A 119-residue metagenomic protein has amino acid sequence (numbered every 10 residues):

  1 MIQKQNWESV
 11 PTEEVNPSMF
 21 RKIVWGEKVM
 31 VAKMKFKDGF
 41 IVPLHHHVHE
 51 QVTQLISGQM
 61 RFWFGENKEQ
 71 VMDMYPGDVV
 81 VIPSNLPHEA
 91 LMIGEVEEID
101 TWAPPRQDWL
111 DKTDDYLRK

Functional and structural regions predicted by a protein language model:
M1-K33, D115-K119: A short, N-terminal "cap"/entry segment at the start of jelly-roll beta-barrel domains of the cupin/DSBH fold
M30-H47: Conserved short histidine dyad/triad with adjacent acidic residue
F36, H47-F62: Short, conserved beta-strand element in jelly-roll/cupin
I41-V42, R61, V80-E89: Histidine-centered metal-chelating micro-motifs
I56-S57, Y75, G94: A cytosolic small-molecule/anion-sensing beta-strand core signal
K68-S84: Short acidic-glycine-tyrosine-enriched beta hairpin
S84-D108: Ligand-binding loop in jelly-roll beta-barrel domains
